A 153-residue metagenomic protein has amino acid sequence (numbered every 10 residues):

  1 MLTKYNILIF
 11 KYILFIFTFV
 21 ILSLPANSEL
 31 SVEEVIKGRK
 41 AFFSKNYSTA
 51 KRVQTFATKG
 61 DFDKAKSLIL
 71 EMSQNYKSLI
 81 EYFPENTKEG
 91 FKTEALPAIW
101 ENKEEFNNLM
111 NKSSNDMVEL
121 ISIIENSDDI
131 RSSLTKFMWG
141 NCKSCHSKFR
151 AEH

Functional and structural regions predicted by a protein language model:
M1-I9: N-terminal secretory signal peptides that target proteins for export/translocation
Y5-N6, I21, L96: Generic secretory/membrane-interface signal
K11-I21: Bacterial N-terminal signal peptides
L24-S28: Sec/Tat signal peptide C-region and signal peptidase I cleavage site
L30-H153: Sequence context surrounding c-type heme c attachment/ligation sites in exported
